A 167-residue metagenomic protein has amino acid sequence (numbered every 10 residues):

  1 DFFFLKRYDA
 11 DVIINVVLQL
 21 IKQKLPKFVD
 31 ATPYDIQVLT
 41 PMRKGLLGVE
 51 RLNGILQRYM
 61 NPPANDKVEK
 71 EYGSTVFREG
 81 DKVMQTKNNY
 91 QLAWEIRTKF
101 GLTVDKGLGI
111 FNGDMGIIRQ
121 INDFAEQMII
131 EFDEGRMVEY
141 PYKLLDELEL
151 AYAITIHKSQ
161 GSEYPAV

Functional and structural regions predicted by a protein language model:
D1-G107: Conserved helicase motor core of P-loop NTPases
Y34, L46, V76, D81-V167: Conserved helicase C-terminal RecA-like lobe
